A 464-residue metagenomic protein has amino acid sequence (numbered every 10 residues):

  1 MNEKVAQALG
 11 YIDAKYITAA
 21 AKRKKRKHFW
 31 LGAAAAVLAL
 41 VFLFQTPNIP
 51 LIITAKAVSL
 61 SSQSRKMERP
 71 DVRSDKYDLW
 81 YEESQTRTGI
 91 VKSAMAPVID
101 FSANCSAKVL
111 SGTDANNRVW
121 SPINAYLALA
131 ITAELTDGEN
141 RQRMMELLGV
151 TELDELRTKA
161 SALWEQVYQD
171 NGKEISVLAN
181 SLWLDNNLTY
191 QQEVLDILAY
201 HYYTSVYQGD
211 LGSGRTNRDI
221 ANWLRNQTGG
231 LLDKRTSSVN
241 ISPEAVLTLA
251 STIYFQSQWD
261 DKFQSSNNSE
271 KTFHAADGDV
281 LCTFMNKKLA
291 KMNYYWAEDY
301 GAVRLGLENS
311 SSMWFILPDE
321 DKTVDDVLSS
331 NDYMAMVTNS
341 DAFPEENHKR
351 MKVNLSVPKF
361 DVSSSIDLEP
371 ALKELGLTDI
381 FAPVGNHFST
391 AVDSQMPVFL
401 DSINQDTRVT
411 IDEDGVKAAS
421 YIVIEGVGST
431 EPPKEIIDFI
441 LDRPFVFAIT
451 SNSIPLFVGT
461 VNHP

Functional and structural regions predicted by a protein language model:
M1-E3, Y11-S62: Membrane-interface helical sensory segment of bacterial ECF anti-sigma factor regulators
D13-I17, T132-D137, N186-Y190, S257: Short alpha-helix boundary/capping elements
L51-P97: N-terminal low-complexity, Pro/Thr/Ser-rich intrinsically disordered segments that act as propeptides or flexible
A55-E68, T86, A115-N116, P122 (+4 more regions): Non-catalytic, conformational "gating/processing" segments within enzyme and secreted inhibitor domains
L79-V150, I253-Q258, G306, A448 (+1 more regions): His/Glu-rich zincin catalytic helix
L249, G301-N309, W314-I316, P432-P464: Extended hydrophobic
K322-T323, P455: Short beta-strands and strand-coil junctions in structured, solvent-facing domains, enriched
